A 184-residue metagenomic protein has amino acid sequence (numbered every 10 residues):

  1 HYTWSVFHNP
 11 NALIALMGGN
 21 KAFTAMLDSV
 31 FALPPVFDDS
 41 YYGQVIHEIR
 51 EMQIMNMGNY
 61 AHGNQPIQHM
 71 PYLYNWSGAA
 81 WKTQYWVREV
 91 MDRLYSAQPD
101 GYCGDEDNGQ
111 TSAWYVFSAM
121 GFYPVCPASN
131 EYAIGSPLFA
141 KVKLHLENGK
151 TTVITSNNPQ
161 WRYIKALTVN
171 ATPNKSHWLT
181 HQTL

Functional and structural regions predicted by a protein language model:
H1-V153, N158, Q182-T183: Active-site core of glycosidic bond-cleaving carbohydrate-active enzymes
N157-L184: C-terminal beta-sandwich/jelly-roll accessory domains of carbohydrate-active enzymes
